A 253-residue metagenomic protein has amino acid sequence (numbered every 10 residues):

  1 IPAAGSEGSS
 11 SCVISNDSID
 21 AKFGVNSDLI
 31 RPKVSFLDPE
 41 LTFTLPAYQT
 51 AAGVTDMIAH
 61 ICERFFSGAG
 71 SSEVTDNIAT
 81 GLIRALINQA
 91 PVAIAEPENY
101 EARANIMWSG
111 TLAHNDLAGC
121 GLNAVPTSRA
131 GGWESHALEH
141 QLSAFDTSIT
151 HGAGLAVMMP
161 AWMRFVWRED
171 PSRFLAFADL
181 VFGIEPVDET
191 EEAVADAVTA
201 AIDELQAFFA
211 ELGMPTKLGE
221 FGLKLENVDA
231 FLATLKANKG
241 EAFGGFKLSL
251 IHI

Functional and structural regions predicted by a protein language model:
I1-N77, G81-L82, A176-L180: A glycine/threonine-rich phosphate-anchoring loop and its flanking beta-alpha core in nucleotide/phosphate-binding
S35, I251-I253: Conserved small/polar residues in nucleotide/adenosyl-binding loops
A51-V54, R103, L155, V228: Short runs of predominantly hydrophobic/aromatic residues within well-ordered alpha helices that form helix-helix
R64-E204: Active-site segments that bind and position negatively charged phosphate/pyrophosphate groups
A178-I251: C-terminal charged capping/lid subdomain of soluble metabolic enzymes
